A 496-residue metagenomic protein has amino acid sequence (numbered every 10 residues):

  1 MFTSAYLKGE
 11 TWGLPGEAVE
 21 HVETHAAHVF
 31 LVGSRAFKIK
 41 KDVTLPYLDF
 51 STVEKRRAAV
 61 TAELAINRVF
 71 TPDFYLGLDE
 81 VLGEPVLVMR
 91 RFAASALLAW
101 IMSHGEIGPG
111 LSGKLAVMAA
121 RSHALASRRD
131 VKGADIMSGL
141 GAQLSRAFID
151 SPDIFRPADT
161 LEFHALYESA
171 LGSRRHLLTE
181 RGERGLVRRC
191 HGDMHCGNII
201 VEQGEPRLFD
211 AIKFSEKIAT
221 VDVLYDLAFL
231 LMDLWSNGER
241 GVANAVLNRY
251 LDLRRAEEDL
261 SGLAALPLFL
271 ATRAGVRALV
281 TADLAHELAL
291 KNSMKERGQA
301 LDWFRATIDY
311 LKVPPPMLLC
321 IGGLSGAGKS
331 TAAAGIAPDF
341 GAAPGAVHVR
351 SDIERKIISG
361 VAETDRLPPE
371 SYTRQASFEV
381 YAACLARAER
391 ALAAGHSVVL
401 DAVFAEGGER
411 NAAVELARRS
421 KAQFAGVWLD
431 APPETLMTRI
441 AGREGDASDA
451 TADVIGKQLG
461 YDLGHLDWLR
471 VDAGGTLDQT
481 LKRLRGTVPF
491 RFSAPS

Functional and structural regions predicted by a protein language model:
T3-H191, C196-T272: Conserved ATP-binding subdomain of kinase catalytic cores across diverse folds
G241-L311: Helix-rich C-terminal or lid/interface subdomains of diverse kinases
I321: Hydrophobic anchor at the beta1->P-loop junction of P-loop NTPases
K329: Conserved lysine of the Walker
A332: Hydrophobic positions on the alpha1 helix immediately C-terminal to the Walker A/P-loop
A337-H396: Conserved substrate/cofactor phosphate-moiety recognition/catalytic segment in nucleotide-dependent phosphotransferases
S420-I440, V471: Conserved phosphate-donor/acceptor-positioning beta-strand/loop module used by diverse small-molecule
G442-S496: Small-molecule kinase domains that catalyze NTP-dependent phosphoryl transfer to phosphate-bearing small molecules
